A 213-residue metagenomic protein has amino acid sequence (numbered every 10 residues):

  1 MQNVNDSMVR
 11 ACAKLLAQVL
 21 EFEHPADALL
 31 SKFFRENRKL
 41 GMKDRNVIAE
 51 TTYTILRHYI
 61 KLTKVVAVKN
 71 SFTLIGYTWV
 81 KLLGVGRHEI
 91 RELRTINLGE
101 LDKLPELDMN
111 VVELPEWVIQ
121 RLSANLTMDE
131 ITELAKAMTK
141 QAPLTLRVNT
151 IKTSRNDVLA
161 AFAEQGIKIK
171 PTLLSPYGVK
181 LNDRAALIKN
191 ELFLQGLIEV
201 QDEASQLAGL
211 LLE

Functional and structural regions predicted by a protein language model:
M1-K189: Class I Rossmann-like S-adenosyl-L-methionine
L181-E213: SAM-dependent Rossmann-like transferase core, predominantly class I methyltransferases with a strong bias toward
